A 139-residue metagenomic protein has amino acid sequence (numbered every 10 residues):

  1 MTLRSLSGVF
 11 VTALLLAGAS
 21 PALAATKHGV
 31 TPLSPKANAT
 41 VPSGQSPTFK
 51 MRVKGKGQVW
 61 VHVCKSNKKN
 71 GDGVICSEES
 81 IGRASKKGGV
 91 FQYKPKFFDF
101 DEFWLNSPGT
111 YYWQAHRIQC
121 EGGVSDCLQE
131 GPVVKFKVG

Functional and structural regions predicted by a protein language model:
V9-G18: Bacterial N-terminal signal peptides
L23-T48, G139: Short, compositionally biased P/S/T/A/G/V-rich stretches that sit at domain boundaries
P47-G55: Aromatic/hydrophobic beta-strand junction motif of beta-rich domains
W60-C64: Beta-strand signatures of extracellular beta-sandwich domains
G73-V90: Solvent-exposed serine/threonine-rich low-complexity stretches and specific carbohydrate-binding patches
G89-P108: Signal that preferentially marks extracellular ectodomain short beta-strand elements of beta-sandwich modules
E121-G131: Beta-sandwich strand segments
